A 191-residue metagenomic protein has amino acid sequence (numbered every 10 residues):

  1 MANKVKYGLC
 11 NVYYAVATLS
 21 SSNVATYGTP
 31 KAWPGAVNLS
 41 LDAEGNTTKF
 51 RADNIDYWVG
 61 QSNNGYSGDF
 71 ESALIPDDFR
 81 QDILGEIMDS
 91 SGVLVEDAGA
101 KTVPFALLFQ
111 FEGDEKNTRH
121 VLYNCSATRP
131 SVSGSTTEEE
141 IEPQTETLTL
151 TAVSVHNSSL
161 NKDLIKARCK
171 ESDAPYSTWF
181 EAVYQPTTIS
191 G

Functional and structural regions predicted by a protein language model:
M1-S40, S190-G191: Polar/acidic, low-complexity leader/linker segments enriched in S/T/G and N/D
N46-Y57: Short, solvent-exposed beta-alpha or beta-beta edge segments that form flexible loop/patches at the rim of ligand
I55-R80, E142-V155: Oligomerization/assembly interface segments of phage tail-like spikes and tubes
I55-V59, V93-E96, V132-E139: Catalytic micro-motifs at enzyme active sites that drive phosphoryl/nucleotidyl and oxygen chemistry
N63-V103: Ordered, amphipathic secondary-structure segments that act as subunit-interaction surfaces in large macromolecular
S72-P76, F111-E115, S126-R129, A152-H156: Beta-strand elements of well-folded, non-transmembrane domains
A98-T128: Short helix-loop boundary/capping segments
A127-G191: Mixed-charge, glycine-accented linear interaction segment located at domain edges/termini
